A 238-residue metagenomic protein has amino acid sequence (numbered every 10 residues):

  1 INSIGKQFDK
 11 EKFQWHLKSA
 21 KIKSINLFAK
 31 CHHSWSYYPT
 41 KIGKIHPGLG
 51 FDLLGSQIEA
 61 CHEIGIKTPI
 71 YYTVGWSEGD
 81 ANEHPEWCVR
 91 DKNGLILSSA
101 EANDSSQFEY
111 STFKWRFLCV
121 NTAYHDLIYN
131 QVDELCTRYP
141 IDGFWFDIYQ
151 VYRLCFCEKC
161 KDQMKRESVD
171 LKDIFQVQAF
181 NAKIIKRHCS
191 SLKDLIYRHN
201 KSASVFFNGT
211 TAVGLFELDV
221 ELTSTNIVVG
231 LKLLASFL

Functional and structural regions predicted by a protein language model:
I1, I25-L27, T68-Y71, F144-F146 (+2 more regions): Hydrophobic faces of well-ordered beta-strands that scaffold small-molecule active sites in alpha/beta enzyme cores
I1-F8, S36-D52, E109-Y129, D170-H188 (+4 more regions): The substrate-binding groove and active-site-proximal loops of carbohydrate-active enzymes, especially glycoside
G5, I70, V74-Y139, Q178 (+1 more regions): Active-site-adjacent "subsite" loops/lids of carbohydrate-active enzymes
F8-H33, R138-I141: Catalytic domains of carbohydrate-active enzymes, especially glycoside hydrolases
K21-K23, H62-T68, P140-D142, N200-S204: Short, well-ordered coil/turn segments that N-cap beta-strands
C31-T73: Aromatic-lined substrate-binding rim segments of carbohydrate-active enzymes
Y37-L49, V74-S111, F146-K172: Aromatic- and acidic-residue-enriched segments that line the glycan-binding/catalytic groove of carbohydrate-active
W76-W87, W145, Y152-F156, C189-L238: Substrate-binding cleft/loops of secretory-pathway carbohydrate-active enzymes
